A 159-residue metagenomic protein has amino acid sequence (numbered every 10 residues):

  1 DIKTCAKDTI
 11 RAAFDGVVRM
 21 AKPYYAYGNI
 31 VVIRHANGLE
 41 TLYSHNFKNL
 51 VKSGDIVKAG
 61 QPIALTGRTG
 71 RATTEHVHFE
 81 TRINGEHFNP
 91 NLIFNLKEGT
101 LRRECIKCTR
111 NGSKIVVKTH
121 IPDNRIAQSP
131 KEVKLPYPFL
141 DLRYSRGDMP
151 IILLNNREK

Functional and structural regions predicted by a protein language model:
D1-A12: Short glycine/threonine/proline-enriched tight-turn/helix- or strand-capping micro-motif at secondary-structure
I2, I30-V31, V57-A72: Short hydrophobic beta/alpha edge segments that flank linear recognition/processing sites
K7-T9, K22-Y24, R68-R71, R82: Short polar/acidic secondary-structure junctions
I10, G16-V18, G54-T66: A structural signal for short beta-strand/turn segments enriched in small hydrophobics and glycine
A12-L50, E80: Zn2+-dependent peptidoglycan hydrolase active-site motif and core
T41-F47, R68, A72-E75: Peptidoglycan cell-wall recognition and remodeling modules
Y43, F47-P62, K159: C-terminal soluble interaction/assembly domains
K52, E80-K159: Acidic, glycine-rich catalytic/binding loops that coordinate metals and/or anionic ligands
